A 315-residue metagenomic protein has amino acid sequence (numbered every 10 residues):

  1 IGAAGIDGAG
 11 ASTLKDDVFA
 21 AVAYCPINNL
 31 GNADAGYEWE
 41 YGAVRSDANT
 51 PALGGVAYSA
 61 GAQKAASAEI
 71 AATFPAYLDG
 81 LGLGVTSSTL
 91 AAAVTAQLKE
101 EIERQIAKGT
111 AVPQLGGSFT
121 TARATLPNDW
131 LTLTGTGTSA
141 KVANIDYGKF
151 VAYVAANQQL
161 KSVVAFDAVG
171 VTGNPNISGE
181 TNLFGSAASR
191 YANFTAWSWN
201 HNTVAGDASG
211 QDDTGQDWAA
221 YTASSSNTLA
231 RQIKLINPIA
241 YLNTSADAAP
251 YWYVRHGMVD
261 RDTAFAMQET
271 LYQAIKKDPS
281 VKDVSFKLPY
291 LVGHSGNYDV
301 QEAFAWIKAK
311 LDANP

Functional and structural regions predicted by a protein language model:
I1-V44, I233: Primarily recognizes the serine-hydrolase "nucleophile elbow" in alpha/beta-hydrolase and SGNH/GDSL folds
G5-G10, A33, E40-K64, L83-V85 (+4 more regions): Surface-exposed intrinsically disordered loops and tails
A9-K15, A240-D247, K310-P315: Surface-exposed acidic, glycine-flexible loop patches that form ligand/cofactor-binding and adhesion interfaces
A20, A249-G257: Catalytic His-Asp charge-relay segment
Y24, N32-A43, A68-K141, R255-D260 (+2 more regions): C-terminal catalytic histidine-bearing segment of alpha/beta-hydrolase fold enzymes
A92-L235: Long, low-complexity, polar/charged, intrinsically disordered or flexibly structured peripheral segments
R231-A249, G296-F304: Accessory recognition modules or surfaces
Q232-I236, A266-Q273: Well-ordered, non-membrane alpha-helical segments in soluble/globular domains
